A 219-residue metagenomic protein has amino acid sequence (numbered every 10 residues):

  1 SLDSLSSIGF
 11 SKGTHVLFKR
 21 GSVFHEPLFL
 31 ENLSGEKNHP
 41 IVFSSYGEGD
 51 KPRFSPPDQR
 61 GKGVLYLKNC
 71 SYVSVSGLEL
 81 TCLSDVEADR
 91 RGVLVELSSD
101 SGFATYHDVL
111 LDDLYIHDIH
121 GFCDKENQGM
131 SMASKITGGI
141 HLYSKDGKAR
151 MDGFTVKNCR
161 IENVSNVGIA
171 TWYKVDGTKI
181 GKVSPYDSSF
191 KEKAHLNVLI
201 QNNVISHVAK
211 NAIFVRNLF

Functional and structural regions predicted by a protein language model:
S1-F29: Acidic Gly/Asp/Thr-rich repetitive segments characteristic of extracellular carbohydrate-active and adhesion proteins
L2, L30-E31, P56-Y66, E87-G102 (+3 more regions): Extracellular beta-strand/beta-solenoid scaffold signature
G9-F10, S34-K37, F103-A104: Extracellular/periplasmic catalytic domains that process cell-envelope and extracellular macromolecules
H15-F24, S34-D89, Y115-M132: Right-handed parallel beta-helix/beta-spiral solenoid domain characteristic of secreted/periplasmic
